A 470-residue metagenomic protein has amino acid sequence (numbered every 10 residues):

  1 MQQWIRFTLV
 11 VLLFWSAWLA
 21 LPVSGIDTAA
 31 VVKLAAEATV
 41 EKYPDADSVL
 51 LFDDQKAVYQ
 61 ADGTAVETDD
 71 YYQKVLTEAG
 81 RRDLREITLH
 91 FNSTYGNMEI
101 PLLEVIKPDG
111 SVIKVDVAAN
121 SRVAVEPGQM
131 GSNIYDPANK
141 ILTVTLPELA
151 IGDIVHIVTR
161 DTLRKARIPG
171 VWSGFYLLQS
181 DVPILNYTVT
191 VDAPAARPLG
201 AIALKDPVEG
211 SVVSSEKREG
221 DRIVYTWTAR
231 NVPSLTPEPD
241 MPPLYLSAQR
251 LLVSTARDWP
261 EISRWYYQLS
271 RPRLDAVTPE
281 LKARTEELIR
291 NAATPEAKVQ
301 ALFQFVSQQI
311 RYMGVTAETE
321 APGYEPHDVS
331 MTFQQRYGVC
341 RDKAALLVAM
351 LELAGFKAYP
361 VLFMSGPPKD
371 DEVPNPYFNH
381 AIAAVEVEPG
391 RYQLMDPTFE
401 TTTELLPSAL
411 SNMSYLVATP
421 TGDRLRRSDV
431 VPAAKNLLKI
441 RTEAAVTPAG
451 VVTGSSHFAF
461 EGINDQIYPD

Functional and structural regions predicted by a protein language model:
M1-L9: Bacterial N-terminal signal peptides that target proteins for export
T8-W18: Bacterial N-terminal signal peptides
F14, P22, G323-Y324: Intrinsically disordered, low-complexity segments
L21-A256, L281, M331-Q334, D342-D470: Beta-strand-rich, non-transmembrane domain signature
W259-Q335, A354: Secondary-structure boundary elements
